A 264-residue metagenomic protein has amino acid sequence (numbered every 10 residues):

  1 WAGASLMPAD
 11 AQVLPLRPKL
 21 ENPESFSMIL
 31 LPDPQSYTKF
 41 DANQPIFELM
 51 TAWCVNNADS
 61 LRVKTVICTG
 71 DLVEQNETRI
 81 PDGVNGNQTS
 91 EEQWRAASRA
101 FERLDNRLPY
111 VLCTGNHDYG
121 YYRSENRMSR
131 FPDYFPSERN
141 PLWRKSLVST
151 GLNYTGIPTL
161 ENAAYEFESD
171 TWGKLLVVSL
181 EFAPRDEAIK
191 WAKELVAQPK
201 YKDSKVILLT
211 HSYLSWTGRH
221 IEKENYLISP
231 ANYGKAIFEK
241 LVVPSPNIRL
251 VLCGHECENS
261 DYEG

Functional and structural regions predicted by a protein language model:
L6-T89: N-terminal active-site segment of His-dependent metallophosphoesterases
S25, R62-V63, R107, G173-L175 (+2 more regions): A general structural motif
S25-T38, G173-A183, L209: Active-site-proximal beta-strand elements of phosphoester/diester hydrolases
L30-P32, K64-D71, P109-G115, L180 (+3 more regions): Active-site neighborhood of phospho(di)ester-bond hydrolases with catalytic His/Asp-centered motifs
Y37-D41, N76, D82-N85, L175-F182 (+1 more regions): Surface-exposed cleft-lining segments at the edges of enzyme active sites
N43-C54, T69, S90-A100, R127-F131 (+2 more regions): Stable alpha-helical elements in mature extracytoplasmic
T78-K190, Y201, E258, Y262-G264: Extended active-site neighborhood of metal-dependent phosphoesterases/phosphodiesterases
D82-S90, E187-K190, P199-R249: Active-site-proximal segments of metal-dependent phosphoesterases and phosphodiesterases across multiple
